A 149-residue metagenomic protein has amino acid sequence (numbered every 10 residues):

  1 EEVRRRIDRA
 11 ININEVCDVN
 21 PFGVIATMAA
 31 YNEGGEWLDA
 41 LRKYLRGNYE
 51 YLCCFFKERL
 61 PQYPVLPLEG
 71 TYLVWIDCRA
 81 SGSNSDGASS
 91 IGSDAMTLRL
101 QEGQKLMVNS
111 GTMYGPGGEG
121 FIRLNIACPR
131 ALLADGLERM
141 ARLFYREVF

Functional and structural regions predicted by a protein language model:
E1, N32, D77-R79, A127-P129: Residue-level recognition of strand-loop junctions within catalytic nucleotide-signaling folds
E1-R46, C53-F55, F144: Conserved core segment of the aminotransferase class I/II
P21-V24, M28, K43-C53, V65-S81 (+1 more regions): Conserved glycine-rich beta-strand-loop-beta hairpin in the small C-terminal domain of fold type I
M28, C53, K57, W75 (+3 more regions): Non-transmembrane alpha-helical segments in soluble domains of secreted/periplasmic/extracellular proteins
E36, F56-V65, V148-F149: Surface-exposed helix-capping loop/turn segments at secondary-structure junctions
C53, Q62-V65, M107-T112: A short linear hydrophobic-aromatic micro-motif
S89-A95, R99-V108, Y114-F149: PLP-dependent enzyme catalytic core of the Aspartate aminotransferase-like
